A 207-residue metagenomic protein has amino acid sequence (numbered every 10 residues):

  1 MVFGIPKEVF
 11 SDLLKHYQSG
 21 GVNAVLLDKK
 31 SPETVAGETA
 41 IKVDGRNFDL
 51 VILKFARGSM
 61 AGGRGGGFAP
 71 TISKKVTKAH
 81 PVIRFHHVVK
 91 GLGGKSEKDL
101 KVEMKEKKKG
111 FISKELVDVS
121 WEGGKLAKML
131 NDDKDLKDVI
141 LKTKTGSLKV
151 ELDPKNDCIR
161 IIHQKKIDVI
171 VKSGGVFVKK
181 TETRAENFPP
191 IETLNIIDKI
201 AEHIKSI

Functional and structural regions predicted by a protein language model:
I5-S120: Soluble extramembrane domains of integral membrane proteins
A36, K78-A79, K90-I207: Charged, low-complexity intrinsically disordered regions
